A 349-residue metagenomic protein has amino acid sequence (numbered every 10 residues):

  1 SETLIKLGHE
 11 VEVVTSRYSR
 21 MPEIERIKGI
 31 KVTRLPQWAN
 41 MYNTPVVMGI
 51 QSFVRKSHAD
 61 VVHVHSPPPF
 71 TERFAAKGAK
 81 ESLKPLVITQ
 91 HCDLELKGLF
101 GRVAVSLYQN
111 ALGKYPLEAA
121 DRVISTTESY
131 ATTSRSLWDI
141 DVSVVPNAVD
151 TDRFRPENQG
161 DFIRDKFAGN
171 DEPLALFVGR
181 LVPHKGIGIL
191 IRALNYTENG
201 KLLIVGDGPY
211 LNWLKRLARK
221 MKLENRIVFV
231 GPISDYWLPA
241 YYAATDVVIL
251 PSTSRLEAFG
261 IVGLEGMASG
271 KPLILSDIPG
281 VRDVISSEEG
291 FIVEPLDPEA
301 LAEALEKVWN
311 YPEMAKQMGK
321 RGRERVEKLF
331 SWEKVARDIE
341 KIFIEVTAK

Functional and structural regions predicted by a protein language model:
S1-R20, I24-K31, S57: N-terminal subdomain of nucleotide-sugar transferases
R17, S129, A148: Carbohydrate-associated surface elements
P85-V87, E95-Y115, T132: Nucleotide-sugar donor phosphate/pyrophosphate-binding loop at the beta->alpha transition of glycosyltransferases
L117, P232-I233, A240-T245: Short alpha-helical donor nucleotide-sugar binding micro-motif in glycosyltransferases
P173-Y196, P209-K215, E299, D338: A conserved mid-protein helix/loop that constitutes part of the nucleotide-sugar donor-binding site
K215-I233: Nucleotide-activated donor-binding/catalytic signature segment of Leloir-type glycosyltransferases, i.e., the conserved
A268, P272-L275: Short hydrophobic beta-strand element within catalytic cores of glycosyltransferases and related nucleotide-activated
S287, F291-P298, K307-P312: Conserved acidic donor-binding segment of nucleotide-sugar-dependent glycosyltransferases
